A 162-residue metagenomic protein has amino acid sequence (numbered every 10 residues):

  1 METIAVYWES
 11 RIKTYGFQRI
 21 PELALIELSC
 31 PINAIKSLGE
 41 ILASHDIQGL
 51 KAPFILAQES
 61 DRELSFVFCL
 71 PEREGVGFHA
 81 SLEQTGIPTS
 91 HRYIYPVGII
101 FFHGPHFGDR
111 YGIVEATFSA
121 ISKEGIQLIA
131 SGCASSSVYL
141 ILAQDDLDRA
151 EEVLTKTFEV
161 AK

Functional and structural regions predicted by a protein language model:
M1-K162: A conserved regulatory-domain signal marking ACT and ACT-like small-molecule sensing domains and adjacent regulatory
